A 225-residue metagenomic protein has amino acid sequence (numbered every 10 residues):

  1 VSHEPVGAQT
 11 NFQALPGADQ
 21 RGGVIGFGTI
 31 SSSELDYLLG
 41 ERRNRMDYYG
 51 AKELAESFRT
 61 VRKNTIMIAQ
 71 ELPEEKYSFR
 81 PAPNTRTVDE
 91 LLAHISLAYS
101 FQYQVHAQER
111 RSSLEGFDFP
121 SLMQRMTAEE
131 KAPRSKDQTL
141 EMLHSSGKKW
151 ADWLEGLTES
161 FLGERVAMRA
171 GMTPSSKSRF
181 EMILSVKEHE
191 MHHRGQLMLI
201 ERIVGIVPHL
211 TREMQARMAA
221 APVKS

Functional and structural regions predicted by a protein language model:
V1, D19-Q20, I25, E41: Compositionally biased, low-complexity intrinsically disordered regions
S2-P16: Extreme N-terminal basic, low-complexity initiation segments that serve as generic localization/processing leaders
A14, Q20-V24, I30: Periodic, rod-like helical contexts
S31-R45: Short, Lys/Arg-enriched N-terminal segments with co-localized hydrophobic residues within the first ~10-30 amino acids
M46-S57: Extreme N-terminal tail/first-helix region
A55-R59, K63-I66, K76-R125, R165-S225: Short, contiguous alpha-helical
R111-W153: Helix-adjacent hinge/juxtasegments
